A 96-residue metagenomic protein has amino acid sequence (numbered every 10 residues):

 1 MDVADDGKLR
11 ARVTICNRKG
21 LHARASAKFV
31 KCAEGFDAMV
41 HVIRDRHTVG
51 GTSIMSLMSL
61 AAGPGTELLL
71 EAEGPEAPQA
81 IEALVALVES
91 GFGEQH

Functional and structural regions predicted by a protein language model:
D2-D6, L68-A72, E76-H96: C-terminal binding/interaction regions
D6-N17: Short amphipathic
A23, A27-A83: Amphipathic, hydrophobic secondary-structure cores in small proteins
